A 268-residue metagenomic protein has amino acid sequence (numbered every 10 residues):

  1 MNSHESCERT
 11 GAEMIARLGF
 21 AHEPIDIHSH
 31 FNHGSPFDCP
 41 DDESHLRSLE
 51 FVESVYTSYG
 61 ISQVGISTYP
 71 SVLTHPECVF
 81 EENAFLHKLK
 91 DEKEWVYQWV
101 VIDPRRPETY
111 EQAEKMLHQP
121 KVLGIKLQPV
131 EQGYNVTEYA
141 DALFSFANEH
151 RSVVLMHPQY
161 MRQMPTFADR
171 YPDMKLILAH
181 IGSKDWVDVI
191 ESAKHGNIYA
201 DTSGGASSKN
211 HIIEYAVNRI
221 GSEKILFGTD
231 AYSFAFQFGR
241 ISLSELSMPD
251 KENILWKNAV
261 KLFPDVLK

Functional and structural regions predicted by a protein language model:
M1-I27, F31, P40-Q63, S222-K224 (+1 more regions): Mid-to-C-terminal alpha-helical segments outside catalytic/metal-binding sites
E5-S6, Q63, E77-V153, S207: Active-site gating/metal-coordination segments in enzymes
R9-E13, R47-S54, E81-L86, T109-Q112 (+3 more regions): Alpha-helical scaffolding within the catalytic cores of extracellular/periplasmic polymer-degrading hydrolases
I25-G34, H157, H180: Histidine-centered divalent metal-coordination motifs
H28, Y56, L86, M116 (+7 more regions): Conserved, mostly hydrophobic/aromatic
S29, I102, P129, I181 (+2 more regions): Active-site metal-binding loops of divalent metal-dependent hydrolases
D41-P76, F80-D91, H118: Alpha-helical scaffold segments that flank or form the walls of functional sites
P120, G124, N135-L226: Catalytic pocket-lining loop regions of alpha/beta-barrel enzymes, especially the amidohydrolase/enolase/GH5 lineages
